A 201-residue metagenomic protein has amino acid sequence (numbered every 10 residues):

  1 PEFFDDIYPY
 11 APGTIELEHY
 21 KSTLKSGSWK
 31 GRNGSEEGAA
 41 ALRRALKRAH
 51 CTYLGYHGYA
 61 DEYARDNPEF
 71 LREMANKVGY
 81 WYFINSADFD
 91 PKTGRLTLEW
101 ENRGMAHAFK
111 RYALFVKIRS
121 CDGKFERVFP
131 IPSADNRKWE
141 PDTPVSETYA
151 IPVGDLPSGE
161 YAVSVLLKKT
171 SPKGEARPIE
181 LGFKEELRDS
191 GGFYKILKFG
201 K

Functional and structural regions predicted by a protein language model:
P1-A60: Catalytic-core regions of glycoside hydrolase
K47-G79: A eukaryote-biased signal for short, well-structured alpha-helical docking elements
F70-K201: Extracellular/luminal regions of secreted and cell-surface proteins that mediate adhesion/ECM remodeling
